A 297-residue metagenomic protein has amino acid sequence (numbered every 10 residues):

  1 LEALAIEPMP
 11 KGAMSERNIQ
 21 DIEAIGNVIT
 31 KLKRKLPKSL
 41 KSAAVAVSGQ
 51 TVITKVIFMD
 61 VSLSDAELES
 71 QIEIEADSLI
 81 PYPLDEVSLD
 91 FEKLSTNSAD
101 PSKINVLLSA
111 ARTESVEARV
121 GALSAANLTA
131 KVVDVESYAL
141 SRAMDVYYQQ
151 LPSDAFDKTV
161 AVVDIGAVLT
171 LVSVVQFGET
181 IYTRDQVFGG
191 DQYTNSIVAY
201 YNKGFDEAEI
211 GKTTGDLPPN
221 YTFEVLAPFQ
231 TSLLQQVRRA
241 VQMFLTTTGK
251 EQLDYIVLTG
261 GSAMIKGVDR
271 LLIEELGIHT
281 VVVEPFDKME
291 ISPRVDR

Functional and structural regions predicted by a protein language model:
L1-E2, V45, P101-E207: Small-residue (GG/TT-enriched) beta-loop-alpha framework at ligand/catalytic clefts
L1-E75, E117, N127-T129: Non-catalytic, solvent-exposed interaction/assembly segments
R17, I22-T30, V198, K212-T213 (+1 more regions): Helical "lid/coupling" subdomains associated with nucleotide-phosphate turnover
Q20-N27, L63, E67, Q71 (+10 more regions): Charged, alpha-helix-enriched surfaces in structured cytosolic catalytic cores of large nucleotide-utilizing machines
K41-A43, K158, E251-I256: Residue-level recognition of the N-termini of beta-strands and the immediately preceding loop/turn
V47-Y148, P285-I291: Active-site neighborhood for divalent-cation/phosphate handling
V56-M59, G121, V174-Q176, Q186 (+3 more regions): Short amphipathic alpha-helical segments
L84-V87, K203-G211: Short, surface-exposed acidic
